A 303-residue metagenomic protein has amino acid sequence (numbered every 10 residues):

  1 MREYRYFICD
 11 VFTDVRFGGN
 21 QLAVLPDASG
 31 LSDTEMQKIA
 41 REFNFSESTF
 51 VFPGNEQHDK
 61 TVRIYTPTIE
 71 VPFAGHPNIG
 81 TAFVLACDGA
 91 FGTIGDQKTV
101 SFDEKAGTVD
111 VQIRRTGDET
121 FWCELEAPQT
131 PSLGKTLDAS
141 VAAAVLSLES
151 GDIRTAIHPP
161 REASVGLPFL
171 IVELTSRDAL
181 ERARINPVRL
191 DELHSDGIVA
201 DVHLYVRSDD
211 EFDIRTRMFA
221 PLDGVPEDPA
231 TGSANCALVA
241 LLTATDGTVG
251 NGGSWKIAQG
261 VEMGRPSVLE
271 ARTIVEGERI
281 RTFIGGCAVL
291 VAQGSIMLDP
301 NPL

Functional and structural regions predicted by a protein language model:
M1-A74, I79-L303: Active-site proximal loop and beta-alpha junction motif in alpha/beta enzyme cores
